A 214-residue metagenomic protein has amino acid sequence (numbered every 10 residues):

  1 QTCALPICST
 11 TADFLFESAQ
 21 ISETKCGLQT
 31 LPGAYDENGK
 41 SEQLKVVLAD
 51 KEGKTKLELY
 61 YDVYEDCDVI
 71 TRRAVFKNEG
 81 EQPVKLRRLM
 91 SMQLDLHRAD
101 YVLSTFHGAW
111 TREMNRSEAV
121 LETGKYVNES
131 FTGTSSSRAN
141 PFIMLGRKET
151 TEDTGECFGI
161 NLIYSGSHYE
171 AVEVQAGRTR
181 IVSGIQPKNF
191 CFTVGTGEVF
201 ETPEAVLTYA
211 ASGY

Functional and structural regions predicted by a protein language model:
T2-L5: Short, small-residue-biased leader/transition segments that mark boundaries at the very start of proteins
S9-Y214: Conserved structural scaffold segments of CAZyme catalytic domains across common CAZy folds
